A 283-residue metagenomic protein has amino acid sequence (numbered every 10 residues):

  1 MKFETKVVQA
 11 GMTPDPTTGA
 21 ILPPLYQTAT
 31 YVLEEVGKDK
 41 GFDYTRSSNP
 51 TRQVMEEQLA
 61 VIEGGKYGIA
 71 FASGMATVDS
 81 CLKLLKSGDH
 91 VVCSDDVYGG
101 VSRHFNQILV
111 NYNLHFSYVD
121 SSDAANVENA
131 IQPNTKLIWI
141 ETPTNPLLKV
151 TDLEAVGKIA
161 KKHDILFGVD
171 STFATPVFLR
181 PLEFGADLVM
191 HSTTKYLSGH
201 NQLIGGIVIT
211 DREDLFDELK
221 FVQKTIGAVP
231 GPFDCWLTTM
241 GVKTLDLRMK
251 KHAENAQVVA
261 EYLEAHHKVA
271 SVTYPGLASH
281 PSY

Functional and structural regions predicted by a protein language model:
M1-G37: N-terminal amphipathic/basic leader segments beginning at the initiator methionine
E4, I21-L25, K40, Y67 (+2 more regions): A generic secondary-structure signal marking the coil-to-beta-strand transition
Q9, I69-K268, T273, A278-S279: Conserved PLP-enzyme active-site core in the AAT-like
T28-T30, S47, I209, L277: Generic beta-structure capping elements
T30-D79, K83-L84, G100-L109: Conserved N-terminal alpha-helix of the aminotransferase class I/II PLP-enzyme fold
P281-Y283: Contiguous C-terminal substrate-recognition/catalytic subdomains in enzyme active sites
